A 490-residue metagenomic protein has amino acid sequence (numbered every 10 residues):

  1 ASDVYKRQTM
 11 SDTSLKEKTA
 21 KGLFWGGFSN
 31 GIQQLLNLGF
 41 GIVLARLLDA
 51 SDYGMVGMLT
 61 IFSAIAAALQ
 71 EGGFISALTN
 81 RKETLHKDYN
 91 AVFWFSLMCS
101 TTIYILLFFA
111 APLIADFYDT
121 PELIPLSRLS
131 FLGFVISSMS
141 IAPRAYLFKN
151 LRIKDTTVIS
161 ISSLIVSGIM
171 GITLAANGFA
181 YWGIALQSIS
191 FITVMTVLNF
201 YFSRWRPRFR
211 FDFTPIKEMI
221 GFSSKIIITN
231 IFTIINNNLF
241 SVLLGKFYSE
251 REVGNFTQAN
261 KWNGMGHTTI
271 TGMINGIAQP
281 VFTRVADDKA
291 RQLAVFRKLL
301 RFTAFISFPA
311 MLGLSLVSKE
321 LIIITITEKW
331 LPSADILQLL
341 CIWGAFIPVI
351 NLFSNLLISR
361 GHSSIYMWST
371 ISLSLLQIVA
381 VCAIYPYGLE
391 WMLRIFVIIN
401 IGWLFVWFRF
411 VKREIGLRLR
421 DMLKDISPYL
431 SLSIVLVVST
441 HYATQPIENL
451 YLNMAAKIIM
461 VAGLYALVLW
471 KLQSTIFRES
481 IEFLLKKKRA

Functional and structural regions predicted by a protein language model:
S2-L38, S76-T79, E83-W94, L123 (+4 more regions): N-terminal membrane topogenesis motif
K6-S11, K412, L417-L419, V438-A490: Membrane-proximal transmembrane or re-entrant/amphipathic helices at the cytosolic face
R7-L15, T19, K154, V197-V242 (+4 more regions): Interhelical loop/hinge segments that connect adjacent transmembrane helices in multipass membrane
L15-F74, L97-A111, G133, S163-I172 (+4 more regions): Signature of the first transmembrane helix
G22-N37, I184-Q187, F191, M195 (+7 more regions): Transmembrane helical elements of multi-pass membrane transporters/channels
A68-H86, F148-K149, A259, N263-S307 (+1 more regions): Helix-loop junctions and terminal segments of transmembrane helices in multi-pass membrane transport/translocation
A77-H86, I136-I159, N177, W182 (+6 more regions): Membrane-interface junctions at transmembrane-helix termini in multi-pass inner-membrane proteins
I124-F131, I159-R204, E218-F222, T229 (+6 more regions): Hydrophobic alpha-helical transmembrane segments
